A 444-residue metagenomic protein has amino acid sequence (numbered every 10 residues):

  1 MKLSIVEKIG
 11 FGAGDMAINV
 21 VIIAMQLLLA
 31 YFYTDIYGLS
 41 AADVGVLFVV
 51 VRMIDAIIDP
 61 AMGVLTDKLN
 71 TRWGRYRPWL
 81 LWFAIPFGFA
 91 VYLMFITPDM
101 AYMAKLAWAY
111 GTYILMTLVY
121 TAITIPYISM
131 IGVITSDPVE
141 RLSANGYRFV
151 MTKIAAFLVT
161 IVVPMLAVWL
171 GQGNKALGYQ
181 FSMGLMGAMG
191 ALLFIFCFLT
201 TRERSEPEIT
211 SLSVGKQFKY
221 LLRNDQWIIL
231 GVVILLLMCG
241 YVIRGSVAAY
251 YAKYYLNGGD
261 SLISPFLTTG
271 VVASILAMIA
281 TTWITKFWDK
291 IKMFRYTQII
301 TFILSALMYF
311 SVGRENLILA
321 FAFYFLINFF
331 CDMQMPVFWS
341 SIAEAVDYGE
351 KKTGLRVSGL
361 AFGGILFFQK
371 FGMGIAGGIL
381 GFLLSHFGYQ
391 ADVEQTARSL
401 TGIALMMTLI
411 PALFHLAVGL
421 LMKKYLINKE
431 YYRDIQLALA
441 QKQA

Functional and structural regions predicted by a protein language model:
M1-A444: Membrane-embedded alpha-helical bundles of multi-pass transporters/translocases, especially carrier/permease families
